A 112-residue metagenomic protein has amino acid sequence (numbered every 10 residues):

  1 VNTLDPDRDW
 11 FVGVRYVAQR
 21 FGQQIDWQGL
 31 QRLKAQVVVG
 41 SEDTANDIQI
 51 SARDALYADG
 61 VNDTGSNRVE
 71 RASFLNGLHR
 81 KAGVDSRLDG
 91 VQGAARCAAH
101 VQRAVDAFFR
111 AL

Functional and structural regions predicted by a protein language model:
N2-K81: The feature captures the conserved acid-bearing segment of alpha/beta-hydrolase catalytic domains
V69-L112: C-terminal catalytic histidine-bearing segment of alpha/beta-hydrolase fold enzymes
